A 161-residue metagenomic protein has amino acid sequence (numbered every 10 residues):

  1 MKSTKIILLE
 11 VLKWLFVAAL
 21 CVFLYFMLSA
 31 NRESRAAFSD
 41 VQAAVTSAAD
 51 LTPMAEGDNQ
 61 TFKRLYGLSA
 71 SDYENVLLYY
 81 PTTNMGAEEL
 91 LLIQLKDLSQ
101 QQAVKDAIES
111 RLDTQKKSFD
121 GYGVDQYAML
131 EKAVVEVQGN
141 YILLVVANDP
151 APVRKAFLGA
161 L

Functional and structural regions predicted by a protein language model:
K2-E89, L95-L161: Soluble, non-membrane globular domain cores that form compact, hydrophobic packing and curved binding surfaces
